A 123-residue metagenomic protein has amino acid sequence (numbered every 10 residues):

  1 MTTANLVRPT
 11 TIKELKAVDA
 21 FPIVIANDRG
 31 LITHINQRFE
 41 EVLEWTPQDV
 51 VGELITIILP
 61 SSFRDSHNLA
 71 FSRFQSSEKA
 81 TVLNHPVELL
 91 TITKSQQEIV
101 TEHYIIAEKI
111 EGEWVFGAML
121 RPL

Functional and structural regions predicted by a protein language model:
I23-N27: Core hydrophobic beta-sheet residues of small sensory/regulatory alpha/beta domains, primarily PAS-family
G30-T33: Conserved hydrophobic beta-strand signature of PAS-family and PAS-like sensory domains
F39-V50: PAS/PAS-like sensory domain cap-loop motif
D49-D65: PAS-family sensory/regulatory domains
S61-S76, L83: PAS/Per-ARNT-Sim sensory domains
A80, V87-Q96, I106: PAS-family sensory domains
E88, E98-E102, V115: Beta-strand residues that line the small-molecule/cofactor-binding core of sensory signal-transduction domains
H103-A118: Short loop/turn elements at sensory-signaling interfaces that couple input to output
